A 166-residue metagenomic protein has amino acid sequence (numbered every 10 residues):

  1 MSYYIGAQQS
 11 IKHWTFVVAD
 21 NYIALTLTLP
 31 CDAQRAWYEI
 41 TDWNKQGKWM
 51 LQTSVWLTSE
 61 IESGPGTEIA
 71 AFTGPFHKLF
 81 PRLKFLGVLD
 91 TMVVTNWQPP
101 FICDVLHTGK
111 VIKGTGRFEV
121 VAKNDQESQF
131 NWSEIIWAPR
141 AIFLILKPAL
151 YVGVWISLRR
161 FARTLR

Functional and structural regions predicted by a protein language model:
S2-G64: Hydrophobic ligand-binding cavity/cleft-lining segments
F16-A19, Q46-Q52, F80-L86, H107-V111: Short, solvent-exposed secondary-structure boundary motifs
D20-T28, E68, L89, I102 (+2 more regions): Intrinsic-disorder/low-complexity, polar/charged segments enriched in Ser/Thr/Lys/Arg/Asp/Glu/Gln
L25-L27, L89-N96, H107, T115-A122: Hydrophobic/aromatic beta-strand elements that line small-molecule binding cavities or substrate pockets in beta-rich
Q34-Y38, N96, D125, R159 (+1 more regions): Replace "anionic and nucleotidyl ligands
L57-G109, R160-R166: Glycine-rich portal/gate segments that line the openings of hydrophobic small-molecule binding cavities
I102, L106-I156: Beta-strand/loop substructures that line and gate deep hydrophobic ligand-binding cavities in soluble
